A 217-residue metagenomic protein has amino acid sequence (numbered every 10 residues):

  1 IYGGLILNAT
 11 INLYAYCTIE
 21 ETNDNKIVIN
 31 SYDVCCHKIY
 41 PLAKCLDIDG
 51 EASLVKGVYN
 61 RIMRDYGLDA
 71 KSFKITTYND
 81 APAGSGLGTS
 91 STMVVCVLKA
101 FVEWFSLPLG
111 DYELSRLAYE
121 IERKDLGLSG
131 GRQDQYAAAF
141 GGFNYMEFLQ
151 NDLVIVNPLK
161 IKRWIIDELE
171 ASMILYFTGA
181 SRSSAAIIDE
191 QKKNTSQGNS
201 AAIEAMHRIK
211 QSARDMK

Functional and structural regions predicted by a protein language model:
I1, I6-G67, R116-S129, Q135-K217: C-terminal nucleotide
L13, L87-L107: DPxDG-like acidic metal-binding loop motif
Y59, A70-N79: Flexible, acidic active-site loops/lids enriched in D/E/S/T/G that coordinate Mg2+ and/or position polar
R64-K74, F101-L117, N151: Phosphate-handling active-site elements
K74-Y78, C96, P108, I121 (+2 more regions): Generic hydrophobic-segment detector
A81-S85: Short pre-catalytic strand/loop immediately N-terminal to key active-site residues, enriched for Gly-Thr
